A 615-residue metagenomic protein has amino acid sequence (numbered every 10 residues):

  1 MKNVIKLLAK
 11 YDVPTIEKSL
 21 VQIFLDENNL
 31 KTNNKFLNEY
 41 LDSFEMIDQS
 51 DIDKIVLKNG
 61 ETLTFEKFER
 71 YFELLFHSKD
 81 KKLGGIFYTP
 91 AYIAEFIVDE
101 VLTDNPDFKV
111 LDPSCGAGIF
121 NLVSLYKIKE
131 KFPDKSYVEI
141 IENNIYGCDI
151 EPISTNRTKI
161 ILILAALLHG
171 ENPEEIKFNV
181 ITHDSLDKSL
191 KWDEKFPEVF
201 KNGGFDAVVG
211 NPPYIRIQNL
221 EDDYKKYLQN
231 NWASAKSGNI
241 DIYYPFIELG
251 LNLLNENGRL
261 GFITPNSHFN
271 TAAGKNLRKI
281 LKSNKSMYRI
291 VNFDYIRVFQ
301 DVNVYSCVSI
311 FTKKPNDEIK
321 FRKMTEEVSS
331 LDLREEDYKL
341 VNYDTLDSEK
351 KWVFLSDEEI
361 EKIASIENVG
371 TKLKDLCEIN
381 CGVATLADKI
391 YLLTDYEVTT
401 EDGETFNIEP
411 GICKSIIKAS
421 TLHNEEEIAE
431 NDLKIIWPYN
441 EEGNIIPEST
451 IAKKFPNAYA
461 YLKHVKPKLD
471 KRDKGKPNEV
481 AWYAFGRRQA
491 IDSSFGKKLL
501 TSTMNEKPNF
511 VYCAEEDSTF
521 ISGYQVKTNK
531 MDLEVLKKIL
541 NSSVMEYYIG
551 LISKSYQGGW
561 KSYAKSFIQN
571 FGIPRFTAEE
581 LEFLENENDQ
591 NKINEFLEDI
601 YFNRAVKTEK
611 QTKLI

Functional and structural regions predicted by a protein language model:
M1-I150, S154-R157, P212, N239 (+4 more regions): Class I S-adenosyl-L-methionine
N38, D42, K226-S234, I436: A solvent-exposed, charged loop/short amphipathic helix patch at secondary-structure junctions
Y92-I93, C115-L122, K129, I150 (+6 more regions): Signature of N6-adenine DNA methyltransferases within the class I
F108, F178, D206, Y288 (+1 more regions): Conserved acidic residues
G147, K177, I181-D184: Conserved residues in the N-terminal Rossmann fold of short-chain dehydrogenase/reductase
L251, W352-F354, E358-F583, Q590-T612: Polybasic, glycine- and aromatic-enriched phosphate-binding surface used to engage nucleic acids
